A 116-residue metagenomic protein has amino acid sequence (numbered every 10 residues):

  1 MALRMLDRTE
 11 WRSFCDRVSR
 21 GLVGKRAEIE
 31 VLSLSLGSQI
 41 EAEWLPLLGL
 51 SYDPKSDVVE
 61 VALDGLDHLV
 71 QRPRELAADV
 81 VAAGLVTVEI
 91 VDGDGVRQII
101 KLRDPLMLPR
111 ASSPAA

Functional and structural regions predicted by a protein language model:
A2-V23: N-terminal leader/targeting segments and the immediate start of mature chains
V23-L32: A short, Trp-centered hydrophobic/proline-enriched beta-strand micro-motif
V31-G37, L63-G65, I90-D94: Short acidic, glycine-rich loop/turn motifs
L36-P46: Short coil-to-beta-strand transition motifs
L48, V59-L63, Q98-I100: Canonical SH2 domain fold
S51-S56: Short, conserved beta-turn/loop elements at beta-strand boundaries and strand-helix junctions
V61-R72: Short solvent-exposed strand/turn elements
R72-A116: Helix-rich interaction surfaces within compact, conserved domain-sized segments that mediate assembly or partner
